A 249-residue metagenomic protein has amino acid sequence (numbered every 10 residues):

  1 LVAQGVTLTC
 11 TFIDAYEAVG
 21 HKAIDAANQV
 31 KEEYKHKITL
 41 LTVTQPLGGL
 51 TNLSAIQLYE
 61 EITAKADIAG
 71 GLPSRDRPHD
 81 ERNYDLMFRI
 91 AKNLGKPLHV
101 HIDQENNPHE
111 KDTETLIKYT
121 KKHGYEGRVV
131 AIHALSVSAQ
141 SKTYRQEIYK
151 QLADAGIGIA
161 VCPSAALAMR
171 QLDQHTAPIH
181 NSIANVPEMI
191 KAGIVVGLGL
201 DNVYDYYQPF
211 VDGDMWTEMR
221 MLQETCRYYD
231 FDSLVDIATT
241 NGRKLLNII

Functional and structural regions predicted by a protein language model:
L1, A27, L116, I159 (+2 more regions): Hydrophobic alpha-helical packing residues
L1-L50, I62-A66: Divalent-metal coordination cores built from histidine and acidic residues
T11, T42, H99-V100, V161 (+1 more regions): General beta-strand structural signal in soluble alpha/beta enzymes
A15-E17, T44-G49, R75-R77, Q104-P108 (+3 more regions): Active-site-proximal loop/turn and secondary-structure-junction residues that shape catalytic pockets, frequently
G20-H21, Q174, P209-G213: Short glycine/threonine-rich loop-to-helix capping motif typified by GTGT followed within a few residues by an Asp-Pro
K22-Y34, N52-V130, A134-G158, H175-L198: Histidine/acidic residue-rich metal-binding segments in metalloenzymes
P97, K118-V129, A165, M169 (+1 more regions): His/Asp/Glu-enriched, well-ordered alpha-helical/loop segment that forms or immediately abuts the divalent-metal
M169-H175: Glycine/threonine-rich flexible loop motifs
